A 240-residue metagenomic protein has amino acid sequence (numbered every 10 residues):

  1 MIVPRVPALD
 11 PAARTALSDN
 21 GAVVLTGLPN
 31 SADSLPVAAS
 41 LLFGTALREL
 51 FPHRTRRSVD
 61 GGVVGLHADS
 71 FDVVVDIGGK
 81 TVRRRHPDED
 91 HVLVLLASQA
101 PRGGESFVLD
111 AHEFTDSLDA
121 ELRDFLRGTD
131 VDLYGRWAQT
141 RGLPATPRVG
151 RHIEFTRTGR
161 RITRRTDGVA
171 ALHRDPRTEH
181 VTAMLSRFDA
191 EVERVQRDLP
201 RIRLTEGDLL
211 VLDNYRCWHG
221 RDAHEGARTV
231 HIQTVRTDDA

Functional and structural regions predicted by a protein language model:
M1-F51, I202-L204, L209: N-terminal auxiliary "cap/dimerization" subdomain that precedes the catalytic jelly-roll/cupin core of mononuclear
I2-R5, T55-A240: Active-site environment of non-heme Fe oxygenases that use a 2-His-1-carboxylate facial triad
